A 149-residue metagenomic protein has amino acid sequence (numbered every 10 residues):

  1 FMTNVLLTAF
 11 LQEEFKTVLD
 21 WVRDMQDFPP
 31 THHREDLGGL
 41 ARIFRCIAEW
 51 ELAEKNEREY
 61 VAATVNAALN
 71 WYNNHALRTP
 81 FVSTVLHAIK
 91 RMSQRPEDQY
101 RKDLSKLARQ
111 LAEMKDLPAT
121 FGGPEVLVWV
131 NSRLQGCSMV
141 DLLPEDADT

Functional and structural regions predicted by a protein language model:
F1-T3, P29-R42, Y72-S83, L117-P124: Alpha-solenoid helical repeat architecture
M2-A9, T17-D27: Eukaryotic tandem repeat interaction scaffolds
M2-L7, L11, L37-E51: "A position-specific structural signal for the A-helix of alpha-solenoid helical repeats
F15, K55-R58: TPR-repeat structural position
L19-T31, V65-N74, R109-A112: Amphipathic alpha-helical segments of tetratricopeptide repeats
H32-H33, E51-E54: Short coil/turn linking the two alpha-helices of tandem helical-hairpin repeats
R58-R101: C-terminal hydrophobic structural anchor segments that stabilize assembly/packing rather than catalytic chemistry
Q94-T149: Long C-terminal extensions of eukaryotic subunits of large macromolecular complexes
